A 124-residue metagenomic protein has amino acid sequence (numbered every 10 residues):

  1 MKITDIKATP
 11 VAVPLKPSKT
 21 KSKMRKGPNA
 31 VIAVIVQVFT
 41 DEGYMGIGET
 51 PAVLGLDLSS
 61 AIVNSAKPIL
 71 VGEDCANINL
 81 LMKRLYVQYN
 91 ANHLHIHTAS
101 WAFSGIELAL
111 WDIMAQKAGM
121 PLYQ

Functional and structural regions predicted by a protein language model:
M1-E42, P51: Structured beta-strand/loop patches that form or line metal/cofactor-binding pockets in enzymes
F39-K117: Metal- or metallocofactor-binding catalytic centers and their adjacent structured scaffolds across diverse enzyme
M120-Q124: Short, intrinsically disordered, charge-balanced linker/junction segments flanking boundaries in proteins
